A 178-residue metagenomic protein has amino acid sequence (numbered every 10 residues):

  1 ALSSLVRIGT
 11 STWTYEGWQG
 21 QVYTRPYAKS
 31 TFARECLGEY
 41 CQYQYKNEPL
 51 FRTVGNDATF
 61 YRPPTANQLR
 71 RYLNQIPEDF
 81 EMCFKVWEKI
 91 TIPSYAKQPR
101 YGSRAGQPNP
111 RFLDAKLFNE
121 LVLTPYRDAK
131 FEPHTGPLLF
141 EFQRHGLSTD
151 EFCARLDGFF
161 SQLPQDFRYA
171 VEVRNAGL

Functional and structural regions predicted by a protein language model:
A1-L178: Residues lining hydrophobic/aromatic ligand-binding pockets adjacent to catalytic sites
